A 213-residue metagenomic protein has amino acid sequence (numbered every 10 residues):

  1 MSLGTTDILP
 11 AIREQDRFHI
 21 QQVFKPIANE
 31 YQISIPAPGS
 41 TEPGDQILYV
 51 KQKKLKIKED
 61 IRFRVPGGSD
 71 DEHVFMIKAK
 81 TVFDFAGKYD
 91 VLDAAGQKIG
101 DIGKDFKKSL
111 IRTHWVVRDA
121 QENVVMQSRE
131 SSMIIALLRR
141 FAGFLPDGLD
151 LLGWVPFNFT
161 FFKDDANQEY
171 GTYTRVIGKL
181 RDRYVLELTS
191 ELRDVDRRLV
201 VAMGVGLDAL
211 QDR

Functional and structural regions predicted by a protein language model:
M1-R213: Intrinsically disordered, low-complexity proline/glycine-rich segments
